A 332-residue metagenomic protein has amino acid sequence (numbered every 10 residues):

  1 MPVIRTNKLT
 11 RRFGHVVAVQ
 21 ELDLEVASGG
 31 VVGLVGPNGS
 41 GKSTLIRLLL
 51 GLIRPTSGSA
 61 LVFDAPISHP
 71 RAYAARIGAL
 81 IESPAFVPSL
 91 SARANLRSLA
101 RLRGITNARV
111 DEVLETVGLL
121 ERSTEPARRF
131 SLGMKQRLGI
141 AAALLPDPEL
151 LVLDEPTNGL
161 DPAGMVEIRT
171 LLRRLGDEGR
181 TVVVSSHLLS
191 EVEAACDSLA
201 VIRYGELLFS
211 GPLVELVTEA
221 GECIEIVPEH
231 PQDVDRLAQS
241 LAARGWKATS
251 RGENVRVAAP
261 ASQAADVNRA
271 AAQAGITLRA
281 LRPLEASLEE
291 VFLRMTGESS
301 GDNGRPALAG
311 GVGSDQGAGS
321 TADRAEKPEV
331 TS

Functional and structural regions predicted by a protein language model:
P2-T6, R11-R203, F209: ABC transporter nucleotide-binding domains
S28, E121, H230, A259-A261 (+1 more regions): Non-catalytic surface loops within mature trypsin-like serine protease
G78, E82, V184, E229 (+2 more regions): Small/polar loops that bind or transfer phosphate-bearing groups
E112, P212-T218, R305-A307: Short, flexible cytosolic linker that couples an ABC transmembrane/permease module to its adjacent nucleotide-binding
R169-A258: ABC transporter nucleotide-binding domain
A259-S332: C-terminal coupling/interaction segments
